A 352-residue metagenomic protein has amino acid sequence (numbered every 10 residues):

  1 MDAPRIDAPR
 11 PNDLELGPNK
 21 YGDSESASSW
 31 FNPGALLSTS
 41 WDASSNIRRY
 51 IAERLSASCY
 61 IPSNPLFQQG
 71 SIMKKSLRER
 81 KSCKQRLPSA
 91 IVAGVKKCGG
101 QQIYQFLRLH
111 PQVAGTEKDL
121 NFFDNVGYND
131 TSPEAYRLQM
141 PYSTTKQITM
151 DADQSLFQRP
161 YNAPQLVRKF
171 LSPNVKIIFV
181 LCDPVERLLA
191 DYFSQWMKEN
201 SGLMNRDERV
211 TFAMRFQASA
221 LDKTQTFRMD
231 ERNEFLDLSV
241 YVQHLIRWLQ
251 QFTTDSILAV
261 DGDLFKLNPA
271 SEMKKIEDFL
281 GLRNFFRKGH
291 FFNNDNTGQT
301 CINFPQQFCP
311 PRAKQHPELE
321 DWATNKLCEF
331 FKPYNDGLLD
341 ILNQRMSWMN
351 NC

Functional and structural regions predicted by a protein language model:
M1-R5, R10-Q158, F170-L171, V175 (+2 more regions): PAPS-dependent sulfotransferase catalytic core
R80-Q85, L221-E231, P311-W322: Short glycine/proline-rich turn/loop motifs
L87-P88, T131, A135, N162 (+3 more regions): Short, conserved clusters of charged catalytic residues that mark active-site and nucleotide-handling motifs
G99-G100, Y136, M150, V167 (+7 more regions): Generic structural signal for small/hydrophobic residues in well-ordered secondary structure, especially within
G99-Q112, A163-S172, D191-S194, E234-F285 (+1 more regions): PAPS/PAP-binding and catalytic site of the sulfotransferase fold
N121-F123, D153-Q158, E234-F235, G262-K266 (+1 more regions): Short histidine/acidic/glycine/proline-rich micro-motifs that form metal- and phosphate-coordinating active-site loops
D130-P141, S201-K275, R283-R287, E329: PAPS-dependent sulfotransferase catalytic domain
I246-D336, N343, W348-C352: The conserved 3'-phosphoadenosine-5'-phosphosulfate
